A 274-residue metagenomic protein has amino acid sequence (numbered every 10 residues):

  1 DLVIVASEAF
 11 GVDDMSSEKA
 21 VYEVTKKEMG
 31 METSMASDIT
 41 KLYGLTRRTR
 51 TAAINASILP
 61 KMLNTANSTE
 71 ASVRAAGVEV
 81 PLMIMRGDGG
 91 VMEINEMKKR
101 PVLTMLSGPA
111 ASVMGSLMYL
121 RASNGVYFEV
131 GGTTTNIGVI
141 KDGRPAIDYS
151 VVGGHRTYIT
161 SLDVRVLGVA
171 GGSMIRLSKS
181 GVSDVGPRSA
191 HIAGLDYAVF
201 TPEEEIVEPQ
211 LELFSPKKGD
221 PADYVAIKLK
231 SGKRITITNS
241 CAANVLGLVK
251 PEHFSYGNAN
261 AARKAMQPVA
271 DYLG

Functional and structural regions predicted by a protein language model:
D1-G274: N-terminally biased helix-coil "hinge/interface" segments that flank
